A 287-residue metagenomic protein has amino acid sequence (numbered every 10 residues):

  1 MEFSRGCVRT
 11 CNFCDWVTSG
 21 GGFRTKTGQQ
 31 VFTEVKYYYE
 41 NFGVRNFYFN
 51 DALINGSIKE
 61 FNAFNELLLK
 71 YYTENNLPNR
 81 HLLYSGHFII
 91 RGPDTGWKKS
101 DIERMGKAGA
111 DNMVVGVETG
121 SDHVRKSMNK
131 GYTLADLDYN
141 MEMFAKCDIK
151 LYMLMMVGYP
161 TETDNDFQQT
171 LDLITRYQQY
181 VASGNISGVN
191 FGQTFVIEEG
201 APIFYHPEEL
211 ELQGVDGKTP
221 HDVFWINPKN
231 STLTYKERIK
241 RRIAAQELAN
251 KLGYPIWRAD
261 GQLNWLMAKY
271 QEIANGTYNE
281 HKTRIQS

Functional and structural regions predicted by a protein language model:
M1-L151: Radical SAM [4Fe-4S] cluster-binding motif and immediate context
R9, I58-K59, K126-M128, V157-N165 (+1 more regions): Flexible glycine/acidic-rich beta-alpha junction loops that bind and position SAM and/or redox cofactors in anaerobic
N46-F49, L151-M155, S187-G192: Short beta-strand segments at enzyme active-site cores
L69-P78, R176-S187: Alpha-helix termini
S100-E103, F204-L212, I273-A274: Short, surface-exposed amphipathic charged segments that create phosphate/polyanion-binding patches used for binding
D101, T161-R176: Catalytic cores of alpha/beta
L134-L137, D172-Y180, Q193-E199: C-terminal, active-site-flanking charged/polar segments
K218-S287: Radical SAM enzyme core and accessory elements
